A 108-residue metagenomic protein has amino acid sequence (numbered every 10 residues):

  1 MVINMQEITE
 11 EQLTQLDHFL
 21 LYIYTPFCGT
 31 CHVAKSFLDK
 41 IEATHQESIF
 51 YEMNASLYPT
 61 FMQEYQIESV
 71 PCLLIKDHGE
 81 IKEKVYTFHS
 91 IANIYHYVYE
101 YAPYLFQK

Functional and structural regions predicted by a protein language model:
M1-F19, Y97-K108: N-terminal leader/targeting and pre-domain segments
N4-M5, I23, E42, Q46-T60: Thiol-based oxidoreductase modules, predominantly thioredoxin-like and allied folds used for disulfide exchange
T9-I41: Local sequence-structure signature of Cys/Sec-based thiol-disulfide redox active-site neighborhoods
E10, P59-M62: Short hydrophobic/charged patches on amphipathic alpha-helices used for structural packing and interfaces
G29, P59, K82: Nucleotide phosphate-binding site architecture
V33, E64-Y65, I91: Chalcogenol-based redox active-site neighborhoods
Y65-L74: Structural micro-motif
I75-K108: Non-catalytic, surface beta->alpha helical segment in thiol-disulfide oxidoreductase systems
